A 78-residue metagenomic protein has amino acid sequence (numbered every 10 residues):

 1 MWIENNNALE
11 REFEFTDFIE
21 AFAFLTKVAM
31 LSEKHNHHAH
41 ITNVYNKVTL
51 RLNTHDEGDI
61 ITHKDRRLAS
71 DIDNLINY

Functional and structural regions predicted by a protein language model:
M1-A8: Short aromatic-glycine-(Arg/Gly/Cys) micro-motifs in beta-strand/loop hairpins
N6, N43-K47: Short Gly/Ser/Thr- and Asp/Glu-enriched loop/turn motifs at secondary-structure junctions
A8-T16: Short, well-ordered beta-strand elements within core beta-sheets of diverse protein domains
E20: Residue-level recognition of oxygen-bearing side chains
A23-V28: Short amphipathic alpha-helix segments
K34-V44, N74-Y78: A short N-terminal helical cap/helix-turn-helix that marks the beginning of AMP-binding/adenylate-forming
L50-Y78: C-terminal structural segments of small proteins and small subunits
